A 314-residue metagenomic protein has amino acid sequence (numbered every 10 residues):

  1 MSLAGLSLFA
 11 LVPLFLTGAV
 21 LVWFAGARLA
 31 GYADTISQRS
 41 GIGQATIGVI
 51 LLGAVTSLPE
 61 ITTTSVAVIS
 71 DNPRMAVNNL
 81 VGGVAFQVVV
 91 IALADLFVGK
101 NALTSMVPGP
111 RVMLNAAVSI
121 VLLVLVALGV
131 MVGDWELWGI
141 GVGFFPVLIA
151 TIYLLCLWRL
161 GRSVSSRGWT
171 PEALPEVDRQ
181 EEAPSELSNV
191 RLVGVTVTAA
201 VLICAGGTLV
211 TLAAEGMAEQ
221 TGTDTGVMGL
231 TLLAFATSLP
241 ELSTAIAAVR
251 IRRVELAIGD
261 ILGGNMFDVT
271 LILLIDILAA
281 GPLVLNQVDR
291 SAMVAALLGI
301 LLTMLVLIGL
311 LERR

Functional and structural regions predicted by a protein language model:
M1-R314: Hydrophobic alpha-helical segments, chiefly the membrane-spanning helices and signal/signal-anchor peptides
